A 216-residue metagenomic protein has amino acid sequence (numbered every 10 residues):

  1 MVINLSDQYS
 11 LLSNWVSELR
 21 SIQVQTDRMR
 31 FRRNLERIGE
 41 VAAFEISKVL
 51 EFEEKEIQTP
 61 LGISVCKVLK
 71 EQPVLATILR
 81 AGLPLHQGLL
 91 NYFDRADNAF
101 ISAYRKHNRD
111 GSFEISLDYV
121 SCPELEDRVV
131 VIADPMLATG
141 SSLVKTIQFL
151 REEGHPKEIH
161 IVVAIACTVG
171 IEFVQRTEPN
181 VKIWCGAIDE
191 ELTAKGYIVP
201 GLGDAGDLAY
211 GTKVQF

Functional and structural regions predicted by a protein language model:
M1-F216: PRPP-associated nucleotide enzymes
